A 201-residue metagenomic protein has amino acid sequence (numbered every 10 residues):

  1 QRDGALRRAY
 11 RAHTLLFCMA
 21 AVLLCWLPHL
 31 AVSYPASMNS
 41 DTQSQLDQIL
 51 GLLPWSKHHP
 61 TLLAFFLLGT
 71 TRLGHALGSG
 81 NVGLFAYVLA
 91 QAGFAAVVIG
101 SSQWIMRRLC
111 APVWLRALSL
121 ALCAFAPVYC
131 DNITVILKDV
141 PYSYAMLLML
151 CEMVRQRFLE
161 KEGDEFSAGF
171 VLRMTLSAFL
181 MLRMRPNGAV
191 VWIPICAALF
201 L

Functional and structural regions predicted by a protein language model:
Q1-P28: Start-transfer (signal-anchor) and selected internal transmembrane alpha helices of multi-pass inner/ER membrane
L15-F17, S102-F125, S143-Y144: Transmembrane-helix signature of polytopic, membrane-embedded enzymes that assemble or transfer cell-envelope glycans
V32-Q45, P54-T70, G78-V82: Extracytoplasmic catalytic/substrate-binding loops of multi-pass membrane glycan-assembly enzymes
N39-Q43, Y87-G93, L118-M153, L180-V191: Multi-pass, polyprenyl lipid-linked donor-dependent membrane glycosyltransferases
L89-C110, L148: Transmembrane-helix motifs of polytopic, lipid-linked glycan transferases
M149-F170: Membrane-interface transmembrane helices that cradle and orient dolichyl/undecaprenyl
F170-R185, C196-A197: Membrane-interface alpha helices of multi-pass inner-membrane proteins
V191-L201: Perimembrane helix-loop-helix junctions
